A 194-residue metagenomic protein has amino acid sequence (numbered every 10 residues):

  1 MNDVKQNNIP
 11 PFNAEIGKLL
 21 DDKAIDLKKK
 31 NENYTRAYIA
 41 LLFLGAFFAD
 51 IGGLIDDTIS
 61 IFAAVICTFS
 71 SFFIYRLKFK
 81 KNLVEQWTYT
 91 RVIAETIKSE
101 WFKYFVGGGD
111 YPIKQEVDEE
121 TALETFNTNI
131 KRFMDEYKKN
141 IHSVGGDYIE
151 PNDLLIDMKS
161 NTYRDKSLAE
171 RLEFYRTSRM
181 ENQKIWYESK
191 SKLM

Functional and structural regions predicted by a protein language model:
M1-M194: Conserved non-transmembrane functional hotspots
